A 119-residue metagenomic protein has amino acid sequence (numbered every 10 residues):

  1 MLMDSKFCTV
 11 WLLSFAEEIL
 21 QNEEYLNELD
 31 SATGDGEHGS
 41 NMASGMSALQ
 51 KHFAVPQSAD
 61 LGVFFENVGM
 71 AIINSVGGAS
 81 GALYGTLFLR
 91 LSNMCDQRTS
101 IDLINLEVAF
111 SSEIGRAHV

Functional and structural regions predicted by a protein language model:
M1-H118: N-terminal loops that bind phosphate or other acidic moieties and the adjacent beta-alpha structural core
